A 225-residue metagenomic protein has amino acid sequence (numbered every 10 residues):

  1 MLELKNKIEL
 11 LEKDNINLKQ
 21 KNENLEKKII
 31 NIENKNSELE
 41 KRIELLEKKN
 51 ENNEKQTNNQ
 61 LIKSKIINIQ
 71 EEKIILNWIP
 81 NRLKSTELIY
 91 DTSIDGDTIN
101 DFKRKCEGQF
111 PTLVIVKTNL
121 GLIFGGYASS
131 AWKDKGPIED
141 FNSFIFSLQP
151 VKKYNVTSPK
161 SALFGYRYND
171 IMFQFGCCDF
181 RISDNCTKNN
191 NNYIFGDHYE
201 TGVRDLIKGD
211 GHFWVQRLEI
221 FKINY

Functional and structural regions predicted by a protein language model:
L2-Y225: Phosphate-recognition beta-domain surfaces
